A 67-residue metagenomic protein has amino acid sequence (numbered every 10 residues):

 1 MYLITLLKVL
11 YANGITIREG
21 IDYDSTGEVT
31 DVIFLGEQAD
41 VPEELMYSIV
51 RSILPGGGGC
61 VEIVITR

Functional and structural regions predicted by a protein language model:
Y2-D24: N-terminal acidic leader/helix
R18-R67: Detector for the mature cores of small, proteolytically processed and post-translationally modified peptide effectors
